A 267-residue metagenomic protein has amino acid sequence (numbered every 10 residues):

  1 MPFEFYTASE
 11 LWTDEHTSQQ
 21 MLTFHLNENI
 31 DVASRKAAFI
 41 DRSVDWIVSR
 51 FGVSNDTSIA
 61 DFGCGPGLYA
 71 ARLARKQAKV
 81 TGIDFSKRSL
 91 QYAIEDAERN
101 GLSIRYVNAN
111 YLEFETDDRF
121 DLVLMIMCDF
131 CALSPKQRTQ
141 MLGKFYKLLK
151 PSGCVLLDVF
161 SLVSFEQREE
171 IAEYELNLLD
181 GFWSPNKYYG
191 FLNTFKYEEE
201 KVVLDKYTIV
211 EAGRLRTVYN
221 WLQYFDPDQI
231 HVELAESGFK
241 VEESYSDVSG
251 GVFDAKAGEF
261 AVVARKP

Functional and structural regions predicted by a protein language model:
M1-T57: Conserved class I S-adenosyl-L-methionine
P66-Q77: Conserved SAM-binding loop of SAM-dependent methyltransferases across substrates and taxa, primarily the Class I
S86-R88: Conserved SAM/SAH-binding beta-strand->alpha-helix loop
R99-E113: Conserved SAM-binding strand-loop segment of SAM-dependent methyltransferases
E115-L122: A short acidic, Gly/Pro-enriched loop at the edge of an enzyme's catalytic core that lines a small-molecule cofactor
T139-P151: A short glycine-rich, Lys/Arg-flanked "PGG" loop and its adjoining helix->strand segment in the class I
S152-V159: Conserved beta-strand signature within the Rossmann-like core of class I S-adenosyl-L-methionine
V159-D228: SAM-dependent methyltransferase
